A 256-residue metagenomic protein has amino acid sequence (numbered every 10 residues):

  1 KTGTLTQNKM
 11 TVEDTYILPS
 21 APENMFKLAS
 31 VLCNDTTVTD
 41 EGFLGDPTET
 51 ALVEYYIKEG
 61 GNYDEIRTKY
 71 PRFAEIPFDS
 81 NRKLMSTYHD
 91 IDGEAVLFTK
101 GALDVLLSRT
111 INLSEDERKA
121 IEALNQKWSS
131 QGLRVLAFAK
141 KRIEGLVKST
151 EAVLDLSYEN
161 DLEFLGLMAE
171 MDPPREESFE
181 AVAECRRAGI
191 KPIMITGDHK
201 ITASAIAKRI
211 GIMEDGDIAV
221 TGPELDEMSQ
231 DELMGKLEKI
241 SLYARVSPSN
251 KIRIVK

Functional and structural regions predicted by a protein language model:
K1-K256: Conserved cytosolic headpiece of P-type ATPases
